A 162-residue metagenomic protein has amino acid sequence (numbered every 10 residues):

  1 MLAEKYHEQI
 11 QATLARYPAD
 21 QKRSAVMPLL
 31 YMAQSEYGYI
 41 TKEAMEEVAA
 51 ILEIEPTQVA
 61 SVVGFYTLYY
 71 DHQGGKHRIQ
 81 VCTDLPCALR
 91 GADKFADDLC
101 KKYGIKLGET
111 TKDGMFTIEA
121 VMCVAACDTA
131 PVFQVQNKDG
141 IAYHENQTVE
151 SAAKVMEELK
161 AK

Functional and structural regions predicted by a protein language model:
M1-K162: Signature of N-terminal electron-transfer/Fe-S-associated modules in redox systems
